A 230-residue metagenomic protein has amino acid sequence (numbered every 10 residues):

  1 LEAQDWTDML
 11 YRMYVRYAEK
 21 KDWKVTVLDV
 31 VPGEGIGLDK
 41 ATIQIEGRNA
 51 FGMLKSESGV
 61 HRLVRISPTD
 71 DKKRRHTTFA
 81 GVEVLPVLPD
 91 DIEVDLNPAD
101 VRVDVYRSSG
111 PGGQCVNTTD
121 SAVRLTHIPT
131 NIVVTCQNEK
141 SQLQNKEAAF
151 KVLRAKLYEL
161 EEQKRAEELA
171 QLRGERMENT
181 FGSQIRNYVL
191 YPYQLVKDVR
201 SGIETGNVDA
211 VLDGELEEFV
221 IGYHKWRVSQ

Functional and structural regions predicted by a protein language model:
L1-Q230: Ribosome-associated translation termination/rescue signal centered on the conserved GGQ peptidyl-tRNA hydrolysis loop
